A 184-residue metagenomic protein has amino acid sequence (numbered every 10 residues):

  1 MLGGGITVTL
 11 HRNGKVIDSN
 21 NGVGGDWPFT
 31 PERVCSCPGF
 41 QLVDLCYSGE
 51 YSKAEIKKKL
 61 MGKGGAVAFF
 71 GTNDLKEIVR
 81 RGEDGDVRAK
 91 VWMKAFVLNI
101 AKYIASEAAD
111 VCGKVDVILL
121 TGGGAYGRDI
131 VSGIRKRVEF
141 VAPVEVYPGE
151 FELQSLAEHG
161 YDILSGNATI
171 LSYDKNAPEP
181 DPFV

Functional and structural regions predicted by a protein language model:
M1-G3, E32-V34, V146-Q154: Active-site nucleophile and cofactor-binding loops and adjacent substrate-binding regions of central metabolic enzymes
M1-W27, L171-F183: Phosphate-binding/catalytic loop of phosphoryl-transfer enzymes
R12-S19, G133-A142, N167: A glycine- and small-aliphatic-rich helix-loop capping segment at beta-alpha/alpha-beta transitions that lines
N13, I17-N73: Glycine-rich phosphate-binding loop plus the immediately following alpha-helix
K58, G62-G113: Adenine-nucleotide phosphate-binding core of ATP-dependent small-molecule kinases
V115-R135: Glycine-rich phosphate-binding loops at beta-strand->alpha-helix junctions
R128, S132-E158: Conserved phosphate-binding/catalytic loops in two-lobed NTP-binding clefts
P148-V184: Structural signal for terminal/edge beta-strands and the immediately following C-terminal loop/tail that closes
